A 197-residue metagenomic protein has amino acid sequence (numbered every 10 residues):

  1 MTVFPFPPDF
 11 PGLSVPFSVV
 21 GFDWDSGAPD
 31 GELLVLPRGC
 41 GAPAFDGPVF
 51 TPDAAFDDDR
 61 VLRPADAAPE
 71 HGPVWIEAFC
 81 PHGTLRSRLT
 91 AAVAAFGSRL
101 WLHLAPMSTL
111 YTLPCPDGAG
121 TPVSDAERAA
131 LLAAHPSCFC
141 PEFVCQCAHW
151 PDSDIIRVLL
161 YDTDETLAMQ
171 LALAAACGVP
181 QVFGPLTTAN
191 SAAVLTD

Functional and structural regions predicted by a protein language model:
T2-G39: Boundary/entry segment of secreted carbohydrate-active catalytic domains
F17-F22, E32-L36, V49-P52, R60-R63 (+3 more regions): Hydrophobic faces of well-ordered beta-strands that scaffold small-molecule active sites in alpha/beta enzyme cores
D25-A28, P64-A67, D162-L173: Short, acidic/polar
G41-A44, T84, L110-L113, N190-L195: Extracytoplasmic/secreted cell-surface and envelope-processing proteins
P52-R128: Substrate-binding surface in catalytic domains of secreted glycosidases
A91-L100, M169-V182: A structural motif corresponding to the C-terminal end of an alpha-helix and its immediate exit/capping segment
G97-T166: Glycan-binding loop/region signatures in secreted carbohydrate-active enzymes
Y161-T163, L186-D197: Aromatic-rich peripheral "rim/lid" segments of glycoside hydrolase catalytic domains that contact and position glycan
